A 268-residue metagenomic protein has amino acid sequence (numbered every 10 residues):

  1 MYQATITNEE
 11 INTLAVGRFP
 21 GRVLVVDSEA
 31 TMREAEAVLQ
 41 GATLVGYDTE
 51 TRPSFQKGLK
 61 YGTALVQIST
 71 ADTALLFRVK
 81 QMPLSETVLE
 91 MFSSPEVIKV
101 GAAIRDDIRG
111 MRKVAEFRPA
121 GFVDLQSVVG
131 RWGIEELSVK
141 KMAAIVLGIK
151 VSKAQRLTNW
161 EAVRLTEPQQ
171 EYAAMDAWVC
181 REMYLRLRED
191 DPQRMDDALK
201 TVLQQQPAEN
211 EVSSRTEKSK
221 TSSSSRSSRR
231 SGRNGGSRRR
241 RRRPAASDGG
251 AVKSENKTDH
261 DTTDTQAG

Functional and structural regions predicted by a protein language model:
M1-V45, V114, L125, W178 (+3 more regions): N-terminal accessory regions of nucleic-acid-interacting proteins
A15, F19, K60, R230-N234 (+2 more regions): Intrinsically disordered, low-complexity segments enriched in small/polar residues
P20-D27, Q40-L44, P53-K153, L157-E167 (+2 more regions): Conserved DEDDh/DEDDy metal-dependent 3′-5′ exonuclease domain
D48: Short conserved active-site loop signatures built around small residues
E171-K220: Mixed-charge, glycine-rich, non-catalytic linkers/tails in nucleic-acid processing enzymes
E211-A251: Arginine-glycine-rich low-complexity intrinsically disordered regions
V212-K220, S254-N256, D261-D264, G268: Feature 3881 marks metal-assisted phosphotransfer/nuclease machinery and their flanking interaction elements
